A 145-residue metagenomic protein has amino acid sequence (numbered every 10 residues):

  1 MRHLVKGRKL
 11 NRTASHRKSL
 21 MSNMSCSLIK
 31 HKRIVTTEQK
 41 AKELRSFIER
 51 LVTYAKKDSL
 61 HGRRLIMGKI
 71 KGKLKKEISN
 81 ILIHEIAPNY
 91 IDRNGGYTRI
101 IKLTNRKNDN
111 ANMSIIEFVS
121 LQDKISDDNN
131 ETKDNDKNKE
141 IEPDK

Functional and structural regions predicted by a protein language model:
M1-S19, N23-D144: Structured, basic alpha/beta domains of bacterial-type, RNA-associated proteins
